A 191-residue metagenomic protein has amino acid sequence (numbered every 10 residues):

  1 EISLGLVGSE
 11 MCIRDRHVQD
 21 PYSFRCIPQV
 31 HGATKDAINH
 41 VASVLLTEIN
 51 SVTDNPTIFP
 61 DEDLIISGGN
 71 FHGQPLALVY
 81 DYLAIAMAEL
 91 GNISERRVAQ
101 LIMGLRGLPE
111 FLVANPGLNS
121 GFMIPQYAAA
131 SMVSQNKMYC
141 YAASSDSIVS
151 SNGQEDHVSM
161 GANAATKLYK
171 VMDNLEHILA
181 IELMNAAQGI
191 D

Functional and structural regions predicted by a protein language model:
E1-G8, C12-I13: Single conserved hydrophobic/aromatic residue that forms the stacking wall/gate of nucleotide- or nucleobase-binding
E10, R14, P56-D61, A143-S147: Short coil/turn segments at secondary-structure boundaries
E10, R14-V41, G161: Long, non-coiled-coil amphipathic alpha-helical linker/lever segments that couple catalytic cores to other domains
V18-Y22, F59-I65, N152-M160: Short, charged/polar, low-complexity loop and linker segments that flank or interrupt alpha-helical bundles
S51-A77: Long, structured protein-protein interaction/assembly regions in large complexes
H72-D191: C-terminal catalytic subdomain
